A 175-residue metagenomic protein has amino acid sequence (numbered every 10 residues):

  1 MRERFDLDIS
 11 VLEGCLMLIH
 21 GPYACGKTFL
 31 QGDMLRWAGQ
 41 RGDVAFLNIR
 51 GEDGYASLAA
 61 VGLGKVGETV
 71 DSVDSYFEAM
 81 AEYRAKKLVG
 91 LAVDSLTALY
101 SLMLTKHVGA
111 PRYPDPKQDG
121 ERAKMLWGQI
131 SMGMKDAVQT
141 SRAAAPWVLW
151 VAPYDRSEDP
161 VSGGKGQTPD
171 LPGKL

Functional and structural regions predicted by a protein language model:
R2-V93, T97-L102: Conserved P-loop
A24, T140-L175: Phosphate-binding/switch region of NTP-binding enzymes
W37, W127, W147-W150: A residue-identity detector for tryptophan
Y55-L58, Y113, T168: Intrinsically disordered, low-complexity, compositionally biased regions/tails
L63, H107-R112, G166-Q167: Glycine-rich, phosphate-binding/catalytic loops in enzymes
T69-F77, G90, G120-R142, P169-G173: Amphipathic alpha-helical transducer elements in NTP-driven molecular machines
V93-M125: Conserved P-loop NTPase nucleotide-binding/switch module
Y100, K106, W127, S131-M134 (+1 more regions): Bulky hydrophobic/aromatic packing residues
